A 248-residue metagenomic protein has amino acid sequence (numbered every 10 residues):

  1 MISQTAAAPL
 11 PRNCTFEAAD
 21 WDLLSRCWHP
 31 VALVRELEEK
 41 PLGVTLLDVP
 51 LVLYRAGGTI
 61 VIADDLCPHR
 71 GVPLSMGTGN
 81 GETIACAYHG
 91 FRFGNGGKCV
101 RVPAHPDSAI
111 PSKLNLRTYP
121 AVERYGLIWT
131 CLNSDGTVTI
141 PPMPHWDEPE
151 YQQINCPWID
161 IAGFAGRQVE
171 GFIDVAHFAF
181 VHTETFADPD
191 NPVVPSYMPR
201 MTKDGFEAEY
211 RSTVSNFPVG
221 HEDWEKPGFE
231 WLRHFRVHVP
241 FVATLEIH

Functional and structural regions predicted by a protein language model:
Q4, L10-F16, D20, P30-Q153: Rieske [2Fe-2S] iron-sulfur-binding domain
L23-R26: Short coil-to-beta-strand transition motifs
T59, G136-H248: C-terminal catalytic domain of Rieske-type non-heme iron oxygenases
